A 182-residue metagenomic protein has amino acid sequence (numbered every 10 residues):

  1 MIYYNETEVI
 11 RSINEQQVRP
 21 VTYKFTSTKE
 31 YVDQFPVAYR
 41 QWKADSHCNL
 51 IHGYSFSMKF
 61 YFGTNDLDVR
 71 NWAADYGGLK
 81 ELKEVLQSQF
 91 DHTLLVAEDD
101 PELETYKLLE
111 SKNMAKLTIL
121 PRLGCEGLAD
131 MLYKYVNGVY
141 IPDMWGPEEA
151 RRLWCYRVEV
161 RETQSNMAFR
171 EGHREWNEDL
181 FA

Functional and structural regions predicted by a protein language model:
I2-A182: Charge-rich, low-complexity N-terminal segments
